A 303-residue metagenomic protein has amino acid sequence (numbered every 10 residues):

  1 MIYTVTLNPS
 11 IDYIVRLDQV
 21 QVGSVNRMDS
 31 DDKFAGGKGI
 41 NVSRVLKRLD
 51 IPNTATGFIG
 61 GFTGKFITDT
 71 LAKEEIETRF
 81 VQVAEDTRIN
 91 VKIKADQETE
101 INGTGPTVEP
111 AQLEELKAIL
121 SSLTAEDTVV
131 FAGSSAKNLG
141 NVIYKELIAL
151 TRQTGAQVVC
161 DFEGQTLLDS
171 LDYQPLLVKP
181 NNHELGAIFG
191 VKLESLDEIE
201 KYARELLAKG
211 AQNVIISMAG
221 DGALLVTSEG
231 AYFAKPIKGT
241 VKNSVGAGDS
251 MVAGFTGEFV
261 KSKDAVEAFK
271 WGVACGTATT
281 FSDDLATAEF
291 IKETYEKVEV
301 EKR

Functional and structural regions predicted by a protein language model:
M1-T56, G64-F66: Glycine-rich phosphate/adenosyl-contacting loop at the front of the ribokinase-like
K47, R152, V260: Gly/Ala-rich phosphate-binding loop of Rossmann-like dinucleotide-binding domains, activating on the conserved
R48-D127, Y295-R303: Conserved N-terminal subdomain of the carbohydrate kinase-like
K94, L224-S228, A234: Short beta-strand-to-turn element immediately C-terminal to the catalytic PLP-Schiff-base lysine in fold type I
E100-N102, E126-G133, D161, K179-E184: Short beta-strands and strand-loop turn motifs
E114-K117, N141-A149, E194-E200, F233-I237: Charged helix-capping and loop-helix junction motifs
L147-E229: Conserved phosphate/ATP/ADP-binding segment of small-molecule kinases
K209, N213, M218-G220, P236-E301: Conserved post-catalytic alpha-helical subdomain immediately downstream of the catalytic base and nucleotide-binding
